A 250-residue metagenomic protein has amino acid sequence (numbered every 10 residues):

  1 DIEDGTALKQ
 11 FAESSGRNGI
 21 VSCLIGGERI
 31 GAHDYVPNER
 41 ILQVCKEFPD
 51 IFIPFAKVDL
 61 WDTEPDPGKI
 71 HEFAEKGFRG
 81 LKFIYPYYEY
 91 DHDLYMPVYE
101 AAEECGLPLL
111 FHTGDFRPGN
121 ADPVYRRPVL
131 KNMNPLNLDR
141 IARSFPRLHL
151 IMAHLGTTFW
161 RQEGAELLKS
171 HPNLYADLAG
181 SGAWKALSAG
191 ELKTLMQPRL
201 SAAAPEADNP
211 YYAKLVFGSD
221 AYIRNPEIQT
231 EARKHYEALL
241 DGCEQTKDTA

Functional and structural regions predicted by a protein language model:
D1-G27, G31-H33, E39: An N-terminally biased module of ancient metal coordination in phosphate/nucleic-acid-related enzymes
I2-D4, R29-V36, D59-P65, Y87-D93 (+3 more regions): Acidic-and-aromatic substrate-binding clefts and catalytic sites of carbohydrate-active enzymes
G5, Y35-E39, N132-P135, Q229-R233: Short, surface-exposed alpha-helical segments at coil->helix boundaries
L8-N18, N38-I53, P67-G77, P97-C105 (+3 more regions): Acidic (Asp/Glu)-rich catalytic clusters
V21, R29-L130: Active-site gating/metal-coordination segments in enzymes
S22-I25, I53-A56, L81-F83, L109-F111 (+3 more regions): Hydrophobic faces of well-ordered beta-strands that scaffold small-molecule active sites in alpha/beta enzyme cores
A74-R79, R126-L150, H171-L174: Structural recognition of alpha->loop->beta junctions
H149-I151, L155-A250: H/E-rich (His + Asp/Glu) clusters that bind or coordinate divalent metals
